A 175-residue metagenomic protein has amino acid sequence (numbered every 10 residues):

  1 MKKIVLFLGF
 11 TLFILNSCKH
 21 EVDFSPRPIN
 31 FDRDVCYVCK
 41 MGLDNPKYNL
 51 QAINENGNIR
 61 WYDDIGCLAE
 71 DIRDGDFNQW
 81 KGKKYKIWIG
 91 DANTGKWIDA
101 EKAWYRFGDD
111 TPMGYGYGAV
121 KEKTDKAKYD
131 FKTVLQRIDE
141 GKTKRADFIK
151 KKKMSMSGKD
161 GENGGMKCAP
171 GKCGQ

Functional and structural regions predicted by a protein language model:
M1-I4: Positively charged n-region of N-terminal signal peptides that target proteins for export
I14-S17: C-terminal motif of bacterial Sec signal peptides marking the signal peptidase cleavage site
K19-E21: Bacterial signal peptide processing site
F24-D32: Short, flexible, mixed-charge glycine/proline-rich loop motifs that serve as phosphate/nucleic-acid-contacting
R33-E70: Post-signal-peptide N-terminal segment of Sec-exported extracytoplasmic proteins
Y37, A169, G174: Cys/His/Pro-rich metal-binding microdomains
R60-F107: Mature extracytoplasmic domains of secretory-pathway proteins
Y117-K167: C-terminal partner/receptor-binding element of secreted or periplasmic proteins
